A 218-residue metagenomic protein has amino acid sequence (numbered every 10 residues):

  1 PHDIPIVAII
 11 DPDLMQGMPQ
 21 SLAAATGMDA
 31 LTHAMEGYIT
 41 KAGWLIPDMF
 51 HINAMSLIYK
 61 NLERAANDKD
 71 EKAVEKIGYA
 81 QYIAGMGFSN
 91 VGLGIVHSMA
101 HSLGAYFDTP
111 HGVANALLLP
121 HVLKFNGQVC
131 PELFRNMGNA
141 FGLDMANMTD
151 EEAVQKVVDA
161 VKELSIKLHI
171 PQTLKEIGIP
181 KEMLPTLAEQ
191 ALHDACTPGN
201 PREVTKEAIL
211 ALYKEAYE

Functional and structural regions predicted by a protein language model:
P1-V91: Carboxylate- and glycine-rich phosphate/diphosphate-binding segment that chelates Mg2+/Mn2+
L31-M35, I77-G85, M99, L119 (+4 more regions): Short alpha-helical scaffolding segments that buttress acidic/His motifs in well-ordered protein cores
K41-F50, A65-K76, V91-V96, M148-V154 (+3 more regions): Flexible, glycine/charged-enriched surface loops at secondary-structure junctions
Y82-N115, D194-G199: Glycine-rich phosphate/pyrophosphate-binding beta-alpha loops
Y106-M183: Gly/Pro-rich interdomain helix-loop hinge
P180-E218: Short, amphipathic C-terminal "tail helix"
